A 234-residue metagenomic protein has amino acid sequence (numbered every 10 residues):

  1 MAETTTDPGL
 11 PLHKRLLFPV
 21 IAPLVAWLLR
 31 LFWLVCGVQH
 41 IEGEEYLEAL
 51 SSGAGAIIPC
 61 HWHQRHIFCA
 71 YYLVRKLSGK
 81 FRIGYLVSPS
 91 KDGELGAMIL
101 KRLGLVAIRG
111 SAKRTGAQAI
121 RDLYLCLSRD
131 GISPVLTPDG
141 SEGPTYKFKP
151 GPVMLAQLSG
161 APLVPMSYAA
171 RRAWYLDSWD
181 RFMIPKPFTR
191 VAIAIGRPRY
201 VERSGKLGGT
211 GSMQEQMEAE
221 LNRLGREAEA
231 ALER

Functional and structural regions predicted by a protein language model:
A2-W27, L31-C36, E48-L50, R102 (+2 more regions): Non-catalytic C-terminal accessory region of glycerolipid acyltransferases and related lyso-lipid remodeling enzymes
P11, E42-G43, S88-S90, S111 (+1 more regions): Alpha-helix initiation/capping motif
L17-P19, H40-I41, I67-C69, E94-G96 (+1 more regions): Short hydrophobic/aromatic-rich motifs at helix boundaries and adjacent loops
R30-A56, F68-V74: A short, well-structured juxtamembrane/interface segment
Q39-I41, C60, L86, A194-G196: Residues in well-ordered beta-strands of folded domains
G55-R114: Catalytic core of membrane glycerolipid acyltransferases/transacylases, capturing the structured, soluble-facing
